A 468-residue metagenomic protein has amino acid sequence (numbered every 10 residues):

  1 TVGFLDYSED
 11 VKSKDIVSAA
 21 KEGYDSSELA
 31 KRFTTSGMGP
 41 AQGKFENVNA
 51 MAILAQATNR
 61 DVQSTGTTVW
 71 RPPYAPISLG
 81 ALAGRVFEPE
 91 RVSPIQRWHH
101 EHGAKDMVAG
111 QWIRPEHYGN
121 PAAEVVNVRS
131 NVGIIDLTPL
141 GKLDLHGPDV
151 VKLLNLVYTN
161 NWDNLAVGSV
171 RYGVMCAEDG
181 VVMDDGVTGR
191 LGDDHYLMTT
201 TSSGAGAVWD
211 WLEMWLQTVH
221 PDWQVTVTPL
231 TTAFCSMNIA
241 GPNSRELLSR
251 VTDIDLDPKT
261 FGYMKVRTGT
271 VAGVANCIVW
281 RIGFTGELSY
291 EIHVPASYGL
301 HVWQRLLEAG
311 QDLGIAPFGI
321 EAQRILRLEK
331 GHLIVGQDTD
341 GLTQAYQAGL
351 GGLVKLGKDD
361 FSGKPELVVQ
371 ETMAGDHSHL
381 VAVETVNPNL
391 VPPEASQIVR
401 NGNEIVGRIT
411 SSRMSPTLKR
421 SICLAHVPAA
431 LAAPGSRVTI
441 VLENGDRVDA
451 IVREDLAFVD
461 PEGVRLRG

Functional and structural regions predicted by a protein language model:
T1-W70: C-terminal catalytic lobe of FAD-dependent flavoproteins
L5, E9-S13, G23, G39 (+8 more regions): Generic structural signal for well-ordered, non-membrane alpha-helical segments in soluble metabolic enzymes
I16-K21, G141-D144, G189, Y290-E291 (+1 more regions): Short, well-ordered beta-strand elements within core beta-sheets of diverse protein domains
S27-T34, V132-I135, F284, D376: Short acidic (Asp/Glu) and glycine-rich catalytic loops that position anionic groups and cofactors
F33, N49, I53-C176, V181-M183: Acidic, proline/glycine-enriched N-terminal capping motif
Q96, H100, R114, G192-G468: Conserved, structured C-terminal
L137-P148, G189-L197, M237-I239: N-terminal glycine-rich flavin-associated loop
N161-D194, M198-W215: Well-ordered mid-protein domain cores that form the structural environment of catalytic cofactors
